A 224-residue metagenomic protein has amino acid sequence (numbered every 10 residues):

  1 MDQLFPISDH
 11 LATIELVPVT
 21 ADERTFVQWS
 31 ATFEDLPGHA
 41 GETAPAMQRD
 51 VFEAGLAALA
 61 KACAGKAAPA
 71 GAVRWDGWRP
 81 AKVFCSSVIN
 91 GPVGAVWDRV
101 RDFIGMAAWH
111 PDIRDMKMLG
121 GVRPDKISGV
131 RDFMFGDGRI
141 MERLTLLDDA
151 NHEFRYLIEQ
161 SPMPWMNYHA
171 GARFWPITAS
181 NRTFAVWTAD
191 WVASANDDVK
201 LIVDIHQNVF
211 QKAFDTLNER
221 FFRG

Functional and structural regions predicted by a protein language model:
M1-F26, T32-L36, A107-A108, M134-F184 (+2 more regions): Hydrophobic-ligand binding "helix-grip"
L4-H10, F26-Q28, H39, T43-A46 (+5 more regions): Amphipathic alpha-helical hairpins
T32-W78, D190-G224: A conserved amphipathic terminal alpha-helix motif
F52, D102-G105, I140, D149 (+1 more regions): Amphipathic alpha-helical protein-protein interaction surfaces
A58, G65-R123: Hydrophobic ligand-binding cavity/cleft-lining segments
D125-I127, E159-Q160: Short, charged, low-hydrophobicity "junction" segments
I127-S128, N167: Glycine-centered loop/turn motifs
